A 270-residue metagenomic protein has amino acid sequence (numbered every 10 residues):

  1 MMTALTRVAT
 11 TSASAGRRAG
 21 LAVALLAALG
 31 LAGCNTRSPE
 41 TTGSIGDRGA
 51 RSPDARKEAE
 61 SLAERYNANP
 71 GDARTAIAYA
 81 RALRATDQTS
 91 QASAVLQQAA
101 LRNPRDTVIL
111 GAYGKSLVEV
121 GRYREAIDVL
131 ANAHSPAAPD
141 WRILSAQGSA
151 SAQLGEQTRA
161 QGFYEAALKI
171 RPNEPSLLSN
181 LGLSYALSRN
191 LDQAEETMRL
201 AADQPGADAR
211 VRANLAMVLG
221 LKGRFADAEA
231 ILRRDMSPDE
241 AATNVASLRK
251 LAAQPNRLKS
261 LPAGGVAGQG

Functional and structural regions predicted by a protein language model:
T3, L25-L26, G30-A78, A82-T86 (+2 more regions): N-terminal leader/linker segments that initiate helical-solenoid repeat arrays
P39-E40, P205, A209-G270: Terminal, low-structured helical/coil segments at or just beyond the last alpha-helical repeat
A68-N69, R102-N103, A133-A137, I170 (+2 more regions): Structural marker of alpha-solenoid helical repeat scaffolds
